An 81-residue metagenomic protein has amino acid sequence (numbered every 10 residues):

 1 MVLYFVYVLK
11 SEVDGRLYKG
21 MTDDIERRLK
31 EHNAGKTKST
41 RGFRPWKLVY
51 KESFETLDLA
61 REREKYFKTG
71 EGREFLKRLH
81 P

Functional and structural regions predicted by a protein language model:
M1-R44, L48-R73, L79-P81: GIY-YIG nuclease catalytic motif and its immediate N-terminal context
